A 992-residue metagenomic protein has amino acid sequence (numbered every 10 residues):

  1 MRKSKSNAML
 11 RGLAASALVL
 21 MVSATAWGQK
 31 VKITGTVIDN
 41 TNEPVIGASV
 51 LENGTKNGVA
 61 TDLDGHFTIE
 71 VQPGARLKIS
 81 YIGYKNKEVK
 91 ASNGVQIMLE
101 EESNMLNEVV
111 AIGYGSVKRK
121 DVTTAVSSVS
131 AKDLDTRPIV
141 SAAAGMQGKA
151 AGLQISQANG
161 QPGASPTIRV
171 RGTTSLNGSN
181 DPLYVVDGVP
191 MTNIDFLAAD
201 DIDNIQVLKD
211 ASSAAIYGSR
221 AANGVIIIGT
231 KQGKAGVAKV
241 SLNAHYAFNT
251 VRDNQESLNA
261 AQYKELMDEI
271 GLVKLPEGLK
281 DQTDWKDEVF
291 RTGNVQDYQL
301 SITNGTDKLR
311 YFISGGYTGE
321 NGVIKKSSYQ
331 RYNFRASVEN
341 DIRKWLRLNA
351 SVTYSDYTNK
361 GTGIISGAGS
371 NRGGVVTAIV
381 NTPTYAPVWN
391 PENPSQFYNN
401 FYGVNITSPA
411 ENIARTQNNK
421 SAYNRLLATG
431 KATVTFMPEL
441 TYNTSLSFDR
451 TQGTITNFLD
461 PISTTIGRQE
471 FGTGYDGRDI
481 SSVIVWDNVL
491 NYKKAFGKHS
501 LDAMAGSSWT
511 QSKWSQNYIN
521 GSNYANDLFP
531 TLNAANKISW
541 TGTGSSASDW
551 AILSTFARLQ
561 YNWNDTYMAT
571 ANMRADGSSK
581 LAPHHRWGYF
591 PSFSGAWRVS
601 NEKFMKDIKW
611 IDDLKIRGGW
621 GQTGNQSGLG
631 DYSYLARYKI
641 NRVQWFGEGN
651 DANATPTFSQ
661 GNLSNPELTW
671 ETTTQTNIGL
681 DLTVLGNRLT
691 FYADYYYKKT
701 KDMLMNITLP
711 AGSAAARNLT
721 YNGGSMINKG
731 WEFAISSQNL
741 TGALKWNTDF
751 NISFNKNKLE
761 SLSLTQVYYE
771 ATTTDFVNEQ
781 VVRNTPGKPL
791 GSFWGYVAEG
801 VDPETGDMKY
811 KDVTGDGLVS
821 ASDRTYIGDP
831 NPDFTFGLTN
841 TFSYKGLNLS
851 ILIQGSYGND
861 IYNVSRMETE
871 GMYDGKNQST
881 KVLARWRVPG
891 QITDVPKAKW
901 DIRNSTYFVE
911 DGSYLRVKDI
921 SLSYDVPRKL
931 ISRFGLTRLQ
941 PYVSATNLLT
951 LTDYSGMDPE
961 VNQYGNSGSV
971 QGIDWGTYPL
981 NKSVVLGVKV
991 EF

Functional and structural regions predicted by a protein language model:
M1-R335, N340-S355, I364, A368-G369 (+7 more regions): Short, small/polar-rich motifs associated with maturation and membrane association, primarily at protein termini
L13, N747, D829-Y857, R903-L951 (+1 more regions): Conserved C-terminal beta-signal and adjacent last beta-strands/turns of outer-membrane beta-barrel proteins
T41-E43, E52-G54, V71-Q72, A221 (+9 more regions): A generic beta-sheet turn/junction motif
Q154-Q157, A215, S600-D607, K929-S932: Active-site phosphate-binding and catalytic loops of NTP-dependent enzymes
T230, N259, L300-N304, F334-N340 (+13 more regions): Residues on the lipid-exposed face of transmembrane beta-strands in outer-membrane beta-barrel proteins
K234-T283, V323-S327, N333, S337-R425 (+8 more regions): Surface-exposed loop/interface segments of Gram-negative outer-membrane beta-barrel transport/assembly proteins
A244, G315-N321, A569-S578, W620: Transmembrane beta-strand segments that form the barrel wall of outer-membrane beta-barrel proteins
K308-Y311, W345-L348, E439-Y442, K498-L501 (+6 more regions): Repeated loop/turn-to-beta-strand initiation elements of outer-membrane beta-barrel proteins
